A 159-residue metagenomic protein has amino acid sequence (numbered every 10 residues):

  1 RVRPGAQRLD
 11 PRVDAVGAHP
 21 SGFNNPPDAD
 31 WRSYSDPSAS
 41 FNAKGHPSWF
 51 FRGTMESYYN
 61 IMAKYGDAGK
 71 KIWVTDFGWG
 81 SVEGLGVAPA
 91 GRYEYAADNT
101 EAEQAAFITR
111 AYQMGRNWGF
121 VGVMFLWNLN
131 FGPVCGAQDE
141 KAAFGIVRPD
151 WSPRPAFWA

Functional and structural regions predicted by a protein language model:
R1-A102: Noncatalytic carbohydrate-binding groove/subsite architecture in carbohydrate-active enzymes
A88-A159: Aromatic-rich peripheral "rim/lid" segments of glycoside hydrolase catalytic domains that contact and position glycan
